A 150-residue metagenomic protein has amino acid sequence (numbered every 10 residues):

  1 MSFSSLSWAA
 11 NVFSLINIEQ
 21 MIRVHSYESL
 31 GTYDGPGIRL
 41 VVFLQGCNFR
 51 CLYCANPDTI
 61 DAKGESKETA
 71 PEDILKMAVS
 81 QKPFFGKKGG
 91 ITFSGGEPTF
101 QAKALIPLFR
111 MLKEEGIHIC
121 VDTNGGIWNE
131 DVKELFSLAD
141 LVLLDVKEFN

Functional and structural regions predicted by a protein language model:
I18-Q20, I38, N56-L138: Conserved Radical SAM active-site core
Q20-S26: N-terminal "domain-start" segment that seeds a small globular fold
S26, T32-E68: Canonical Radical SAM [4Fe-4S] cluster-binding loop centered on the CxxxCxxC motif and its immediate flanking residues
V42, C51, E97, V121 (+1 more regions): Conserved, mostly hydrophobic/aromatic
A139-F149: Non-cysteine beta-strand/loop elements that form the S-adenosyl-L-methionine
